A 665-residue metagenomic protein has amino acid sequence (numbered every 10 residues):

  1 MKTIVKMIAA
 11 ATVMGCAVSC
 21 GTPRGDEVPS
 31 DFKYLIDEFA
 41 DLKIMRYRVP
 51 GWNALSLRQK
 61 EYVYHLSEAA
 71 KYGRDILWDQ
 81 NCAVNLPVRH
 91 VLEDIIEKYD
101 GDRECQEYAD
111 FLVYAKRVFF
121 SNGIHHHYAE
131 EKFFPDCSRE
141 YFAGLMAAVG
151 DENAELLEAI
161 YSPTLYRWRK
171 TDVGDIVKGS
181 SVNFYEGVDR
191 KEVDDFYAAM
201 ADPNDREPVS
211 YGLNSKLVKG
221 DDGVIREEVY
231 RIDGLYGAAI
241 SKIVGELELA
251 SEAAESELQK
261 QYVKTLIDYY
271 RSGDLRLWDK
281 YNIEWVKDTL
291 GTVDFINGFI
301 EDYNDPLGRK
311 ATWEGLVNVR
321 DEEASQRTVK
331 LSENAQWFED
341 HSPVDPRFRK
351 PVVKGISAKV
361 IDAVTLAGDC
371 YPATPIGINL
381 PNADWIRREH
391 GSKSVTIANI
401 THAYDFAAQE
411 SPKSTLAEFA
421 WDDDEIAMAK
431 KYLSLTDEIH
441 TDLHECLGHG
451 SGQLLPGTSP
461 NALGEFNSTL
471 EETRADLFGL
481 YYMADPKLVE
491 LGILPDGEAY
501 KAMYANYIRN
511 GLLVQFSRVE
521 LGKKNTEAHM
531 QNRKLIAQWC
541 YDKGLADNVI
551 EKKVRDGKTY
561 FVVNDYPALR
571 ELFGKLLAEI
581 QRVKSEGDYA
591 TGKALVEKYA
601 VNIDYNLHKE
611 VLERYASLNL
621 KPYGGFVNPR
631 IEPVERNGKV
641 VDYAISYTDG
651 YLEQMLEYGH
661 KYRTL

Functional and structural regions predicted by a protein language model:
G15-S19: C-terminal motif of bacterial Sec signal peptides marking the signal peptidase cleavage site
G25-V91: N-terminal-proximal low-complexity accessory segments that begin disordered and transition into the first
S56, S256, S468-D485: An active-site-proximal "capping" alpha-helix that borders the catalytic cofactor pocket
L77, L480-V583: Long, well-structured alpha-helical subdomains associated with metal-dependent extracellular/ecto-lumenal hydrolases
V113-K219, E227-E425, L433: Contiguous, non-catalytic segments that form substrate-binding/exosite surfaces or channel walls
C446-T458, Y482, P486: Catalytic Zn2+-binding segment of zinc metalloproteases
G452-T473: Post-HEXXH active-site segment of zinc metalloproteases
N564-D565, L569-L665: Extended, compositionally biased alpha-helical segments that mediate assembly or anchoring
